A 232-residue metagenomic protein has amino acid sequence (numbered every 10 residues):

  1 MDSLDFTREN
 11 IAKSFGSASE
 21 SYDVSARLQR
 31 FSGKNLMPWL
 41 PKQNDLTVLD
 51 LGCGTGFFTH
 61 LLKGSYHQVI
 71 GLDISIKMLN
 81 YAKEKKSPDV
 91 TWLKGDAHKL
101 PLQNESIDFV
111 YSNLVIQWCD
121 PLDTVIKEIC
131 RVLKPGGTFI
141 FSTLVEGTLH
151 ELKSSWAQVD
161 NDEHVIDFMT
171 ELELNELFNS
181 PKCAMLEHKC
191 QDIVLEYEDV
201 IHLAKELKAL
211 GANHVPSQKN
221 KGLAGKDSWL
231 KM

Functional and structural regions predicted by a protein language model:
M1-A18: N-terminal, positively charged/glycine-rich alpha-helical extensions of SAM-dependent methyltransferases
R27-L46: Conserved alpha-helix/loop element of class I SAM-dependent methyltransferases that forms part of the SAM/SAH-binding
L49-K99: Class I SAM-dependent methyltransferase SAM/SAH-binding core
H98-F109: A short acidic, Gly/Pro-enriched loop at the edge of an enzyme's catalytic core that lines a small-molecule cofactor
F109-P121: A short SAM/SAH-binding and catalytic strip from SAM-dependent methyltransferases
D123-P135: A short glycine-rich, Lys/Arg-flanked "PGG" loop and its adjoining helix->strand segment in the class I
T138-H202, A209-K226: Conserved catalytic/acceptor-binding region of the Class I
